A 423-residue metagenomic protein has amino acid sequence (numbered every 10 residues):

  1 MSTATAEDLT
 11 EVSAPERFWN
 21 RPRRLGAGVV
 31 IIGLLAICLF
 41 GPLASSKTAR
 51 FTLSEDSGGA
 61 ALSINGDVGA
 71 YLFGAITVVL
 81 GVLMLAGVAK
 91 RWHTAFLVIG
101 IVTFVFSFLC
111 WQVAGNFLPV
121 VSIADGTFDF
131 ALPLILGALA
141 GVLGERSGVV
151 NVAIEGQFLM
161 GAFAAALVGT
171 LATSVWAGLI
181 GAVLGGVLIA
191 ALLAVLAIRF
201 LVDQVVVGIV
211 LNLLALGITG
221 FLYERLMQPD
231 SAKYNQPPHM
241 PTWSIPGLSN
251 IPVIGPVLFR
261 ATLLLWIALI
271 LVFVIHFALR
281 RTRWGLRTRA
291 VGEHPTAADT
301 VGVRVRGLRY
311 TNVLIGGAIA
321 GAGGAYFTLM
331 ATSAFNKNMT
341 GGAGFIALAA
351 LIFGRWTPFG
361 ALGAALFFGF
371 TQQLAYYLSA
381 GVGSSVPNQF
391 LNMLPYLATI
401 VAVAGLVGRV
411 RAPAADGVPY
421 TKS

Functional and structural regions predicted by a protein language model:
M1-S57, Y71-S107, V274-I275, E293 (+2 more regions): Cytosolic-side transmembrane-helix boundaries in multi-pass membrane proteins
S45-T48, F117-A124, L279, G316-A349 (+2 more regions): Inter-helical junctions in multi-pass inner-membrane proteins, predominant in energy-converting antiporter-like
S54-A61, L216-R280, V382-L391, G417-S423: Transmembrane helix-bundle core of multi-pass membrane transporters and related energy-transducing complexes
T77, S122-L171, L179, I189-V205 (+2 more regions): Single transmembrane alpha-helix segments in multi-pass membrane proteins
F96-L134, L139-S147, L286, T421: Helix-loop-helix hairpins and the membrane-proximal interhelical loops of multi-pass alpha-helical transport proteins
P133, R199-E224, Y234-Q236, N338-I352 (+1 more regions): Pore- or pathway-lining transmembrane helices of multi-pass membrane proteins that form conduits for solutes/ions
L143-A164, L179, I198-L211, T311 (+5 more regions): Short, non-helical or kinked segments that cap or interrupt transmembrane helices
L258-A334, P358-F359, G363: Helix-loop-helix "hairpin" substructures at the membrane interface of multi-pass membrane proteins
